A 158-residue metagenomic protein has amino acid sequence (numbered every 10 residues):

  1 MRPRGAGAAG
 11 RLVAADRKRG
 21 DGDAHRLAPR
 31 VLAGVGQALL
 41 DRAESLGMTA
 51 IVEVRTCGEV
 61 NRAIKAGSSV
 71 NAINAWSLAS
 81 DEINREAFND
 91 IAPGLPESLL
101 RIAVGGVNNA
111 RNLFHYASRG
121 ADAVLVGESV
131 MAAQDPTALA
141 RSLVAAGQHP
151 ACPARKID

Functional and structural regions predicted by a protein language model:
M1-A50: Hydrophobic, well-structured mid-protein blocks that either form specific transmembrane helices
M1-G7, H25-L27, A50-V52, N71-I73 (+2 more regions): Hydrophobic faces of well-ordered beta-strands that scaffold small-molecule active sites in alpha/beta enzyme cores
A9-D21, R55-G67, S98, A103 (+3 more regions): Catalytic cores of alpha/beta
D16-V35, A72-D81, R119-L139: Glycine-rich phosphate-binding active-site loops on the catalytic face of alpha/beta enzymes
L32-L40, S45, R55-A66, V70 (+2 more regions): Short loop-to-alpha-helix "cap/lid" segments that border enzyme active sites across diverse enzyme classes
D90-G94, A132-D158: C-terminal helical cap(s) of enzyme catalytic domains, especially alpha/beta-barrels
